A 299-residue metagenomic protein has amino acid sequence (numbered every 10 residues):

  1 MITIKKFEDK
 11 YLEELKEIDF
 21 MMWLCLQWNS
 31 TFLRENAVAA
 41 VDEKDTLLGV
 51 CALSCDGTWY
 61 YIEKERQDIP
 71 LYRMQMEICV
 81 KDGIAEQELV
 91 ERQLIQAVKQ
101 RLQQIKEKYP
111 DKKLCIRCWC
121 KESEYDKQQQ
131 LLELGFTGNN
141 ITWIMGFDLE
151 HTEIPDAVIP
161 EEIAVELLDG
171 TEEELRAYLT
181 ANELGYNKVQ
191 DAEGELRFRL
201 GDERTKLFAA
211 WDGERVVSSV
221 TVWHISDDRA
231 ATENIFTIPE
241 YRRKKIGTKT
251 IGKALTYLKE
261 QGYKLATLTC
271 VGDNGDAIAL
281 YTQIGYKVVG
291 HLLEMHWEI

Functional and structural regions predicted by a protein language model:
M1-K10, T137, D148-E172: Conserved N-terminal entry element of GNAT/NAT acetyltransferase domains
K6, E17-S30, T180-A192: Helix-loop element at the rim of GNAT/NAT acetyltransferase active sites that forms part of the acceptor-substrate
L26-I105, V220-A230, I238: Conserved donor-binding loop and adjoining core beta-sheet/short helix segment in diverse acyl/aminoacyl transferases
R73-M74, I78-E161, M295: Acyl-donor-binding surface of acyltransferase catalytic domains
Q87-Q103, T237, R243-E260, A279-Q283: Conserved acetyl-CoA-binding loop-helix of GNAT-fold acetyltransferases
I116-C118, T232, A266-C270: Conserved hydrophobic beta-strand within the GNAT/NAT acetyltransferase core sheet that lines the active-site cleft
K127-L131, Y281, Y286: Conserved active-site tyrosine of GNAT-family acetyltransferases
P155-A230: Flexible, substrate/cofactor-facing loop regions flanked by secondary structure within enzyme catalytic domains
